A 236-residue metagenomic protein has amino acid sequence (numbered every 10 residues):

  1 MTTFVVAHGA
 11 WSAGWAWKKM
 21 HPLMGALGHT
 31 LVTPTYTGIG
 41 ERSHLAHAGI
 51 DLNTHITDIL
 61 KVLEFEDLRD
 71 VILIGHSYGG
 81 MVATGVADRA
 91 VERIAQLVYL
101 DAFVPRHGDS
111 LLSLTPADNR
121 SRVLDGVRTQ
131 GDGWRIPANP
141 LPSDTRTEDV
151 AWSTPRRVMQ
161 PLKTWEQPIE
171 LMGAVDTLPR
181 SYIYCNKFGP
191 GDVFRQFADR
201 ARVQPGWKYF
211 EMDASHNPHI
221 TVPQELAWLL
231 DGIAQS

Functional and structural regions predicted by a protein language model:
T2-S43: Conserved HGGG/HGGXW glycine-rich cap/lid loop of the alpha/beta-hydrolase fold
T30, Y36-V71, D88-R89, S113-P116: Active-site loop/oxyanion-hole signature of alpha/beta-hydrolase fold enzymes
T35, I72, A95-V98: Residue in the alpha/beta-hydrolase core beta-strand immediately N-terminal to the catalytic nucleophile
G75, G79, A83: Gly/Ala-rich beta-loop-alpha elbow adjacent to hydrolase catalytic centers
D88, R93-I94, V98-N139, V193 (+1 more regions): Flexible "cap/lid" loop of the alpha/beta hydrolase fold
P155-A174: Active-site nucleophile elbow and catalytic-triad environment of alpha/beta-hydrolase enzymes
Y182-Y184: Short beta-strand/loop motif that positions the catalytic acidic residue of the alpha/beta-hydrolase fold
N186-D213, N217-I220, G232-I233: Conserved loop-alpha-helix segment in the C-terminal half of the alpha/beta-hydrolase fold that carries the catalytic
